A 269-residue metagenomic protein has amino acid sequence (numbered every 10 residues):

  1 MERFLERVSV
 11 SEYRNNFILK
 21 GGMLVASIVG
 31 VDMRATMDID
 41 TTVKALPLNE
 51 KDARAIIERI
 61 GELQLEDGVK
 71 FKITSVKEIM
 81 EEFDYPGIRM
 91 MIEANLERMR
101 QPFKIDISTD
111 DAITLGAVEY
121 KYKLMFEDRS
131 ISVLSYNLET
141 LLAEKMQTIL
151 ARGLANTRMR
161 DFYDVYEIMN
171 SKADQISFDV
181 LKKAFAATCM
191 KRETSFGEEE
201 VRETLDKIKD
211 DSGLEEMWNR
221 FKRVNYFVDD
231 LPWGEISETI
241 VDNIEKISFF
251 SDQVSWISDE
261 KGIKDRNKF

Functional and structural regions predicted by a protein language model:
E2-F17, A26-A35, I39-F269: Structured mid-to-C-terminal alpha-helical surface segments
